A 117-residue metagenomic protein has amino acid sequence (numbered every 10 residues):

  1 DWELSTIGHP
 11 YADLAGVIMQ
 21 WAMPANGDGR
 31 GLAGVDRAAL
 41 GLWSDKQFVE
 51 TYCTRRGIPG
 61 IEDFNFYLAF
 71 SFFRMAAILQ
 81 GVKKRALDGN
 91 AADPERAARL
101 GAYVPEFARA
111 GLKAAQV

Functional and structural regions predicted by a protein language model:
D1-I18, A25: Active-site acidic catalytic loop and adjacent metal/ATP-binding pocket of ATP-dependent phosphoryl transfer enzymes
M23-P24, D45: Active-site/binding-pocket entry motifs
N26-L32: Conserved catalytic cores of large enzyme domains
L32-L40, Q47, T51-I58, A77-V117: ATP/Mg2+ or Mg2+-diphosphate-binding catalytic cores that bind nucleotide phosphates or diphosphates via glycine-rich
P59-S71: All-alpha amphipathic helical-bundle segments outside canonical DNA-binding/catalytic cores that form hydrophobic
